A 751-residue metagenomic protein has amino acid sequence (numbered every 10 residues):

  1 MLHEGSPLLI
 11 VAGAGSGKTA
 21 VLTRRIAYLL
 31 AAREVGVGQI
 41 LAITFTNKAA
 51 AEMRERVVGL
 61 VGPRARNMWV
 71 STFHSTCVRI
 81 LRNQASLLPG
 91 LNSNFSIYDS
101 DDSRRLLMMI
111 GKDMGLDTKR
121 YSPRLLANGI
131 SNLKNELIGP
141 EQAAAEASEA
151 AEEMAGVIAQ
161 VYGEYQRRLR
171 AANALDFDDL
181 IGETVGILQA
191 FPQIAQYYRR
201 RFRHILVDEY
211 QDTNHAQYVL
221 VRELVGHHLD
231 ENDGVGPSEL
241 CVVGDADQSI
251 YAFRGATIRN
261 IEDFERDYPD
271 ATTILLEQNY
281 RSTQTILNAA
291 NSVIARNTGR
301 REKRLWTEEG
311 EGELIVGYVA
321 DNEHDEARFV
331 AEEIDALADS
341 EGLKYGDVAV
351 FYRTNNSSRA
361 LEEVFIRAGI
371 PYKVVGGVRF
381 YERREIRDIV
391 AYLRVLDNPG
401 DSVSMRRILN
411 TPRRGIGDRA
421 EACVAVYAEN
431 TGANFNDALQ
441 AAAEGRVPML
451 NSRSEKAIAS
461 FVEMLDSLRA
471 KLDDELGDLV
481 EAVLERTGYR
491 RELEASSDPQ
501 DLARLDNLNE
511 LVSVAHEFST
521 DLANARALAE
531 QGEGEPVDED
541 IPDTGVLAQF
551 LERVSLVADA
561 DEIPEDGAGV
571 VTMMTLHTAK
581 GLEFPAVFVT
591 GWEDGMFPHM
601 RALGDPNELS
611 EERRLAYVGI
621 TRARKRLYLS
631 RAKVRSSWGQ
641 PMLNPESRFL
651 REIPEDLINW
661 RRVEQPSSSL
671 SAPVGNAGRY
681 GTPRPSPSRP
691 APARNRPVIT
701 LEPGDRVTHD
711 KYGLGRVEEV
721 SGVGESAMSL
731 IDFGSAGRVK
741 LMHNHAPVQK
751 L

Functional and structural regions predicted by a protein language model:
M1-L2, S6-L22, E34, L41-A42 (+6 more regions): Conserved helicase NTPase motor core
S6, V35-Q39, R64-N67, L106 (+10 more regions): Short glycine-/polar-rich loops that comprise or flank the Walker A/P-loop and associated switch/sensor motifs
T19-L22, I26, Q84, I258 (+5 more regions): Helicase P-loop NTPase motor core
G38-G129, K134, I138-Q142, E146-E149 (+3 more regions): Conserved P-loop NTPase-based nucleic-acid remodeling module centered on helicase motor cores
V70-T72, E183-T184, G569-L576: Conserved two-lobed SF2 helicase motor
T76-N83, D247-A252, R281-S282, V374-D397 (+1 more regions): Short alpha-helix plus adjacent loop in nuclease-associated cores
A147-A151, K344, S358-I370, R383 (+1 more regions): Conserved helicase C-terminal RecA-like lobe
L343, A495-S496, A586, W592-R706 (+3 more regions): Accessory/regulatory regions of helicases
